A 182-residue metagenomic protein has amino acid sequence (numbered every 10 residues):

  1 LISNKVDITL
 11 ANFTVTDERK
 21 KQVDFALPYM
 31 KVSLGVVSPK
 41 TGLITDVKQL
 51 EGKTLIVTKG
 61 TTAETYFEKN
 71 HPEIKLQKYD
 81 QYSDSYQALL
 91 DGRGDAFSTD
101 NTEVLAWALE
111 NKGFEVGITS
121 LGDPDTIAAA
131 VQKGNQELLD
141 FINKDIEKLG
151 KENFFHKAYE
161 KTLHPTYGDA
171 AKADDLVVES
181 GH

Functional and structural regions predicted by a protein language model:
L1-I2, L50, L89-L90, A129 (+1 more regions): Hydrophobic residues within well-ordered alpha-helices
L1-Q49, E115-V116, S120-L121: Acidic, polar ligand-binding/catalytic clefts
I2, L43-T54, A173-H182: Immediate post-signal peptide segment of exported/extracytoplasmic ligand-binding proteins
K5, T9, D46, A63 (+4 more regions): Stable alpha-helical elements in mature extracytoplasmic
A11-K21, Y66-K69, S83, L90-D123: A ligand-binding cleft/hinge motif common to bilobed small-molecule-binding domains
T14, K31-Q87, N101-L105, Q136: Bilobed "Venus flytrap"/periplasmic-binding protein-like clamshell domains and structurally analogous long
M30-S38, L105-I146, P165-H182: Periplasmic-binding protein-like
T62-Y79, V116-G117, I146-H182: Ligand-binding clefts/hinges and TM-proximal coupling segments of bilobed small-molecule sensing domains
